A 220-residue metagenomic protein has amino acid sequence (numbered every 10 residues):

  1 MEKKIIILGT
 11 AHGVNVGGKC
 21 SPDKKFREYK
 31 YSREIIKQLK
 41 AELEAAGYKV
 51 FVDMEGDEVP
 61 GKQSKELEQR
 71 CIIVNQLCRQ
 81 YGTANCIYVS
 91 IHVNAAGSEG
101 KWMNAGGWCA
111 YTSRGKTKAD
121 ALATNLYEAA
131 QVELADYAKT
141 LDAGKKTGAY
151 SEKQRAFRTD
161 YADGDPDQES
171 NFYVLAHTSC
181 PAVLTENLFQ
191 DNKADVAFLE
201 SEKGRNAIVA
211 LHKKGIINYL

Functional and structural regions predicted by a protein language model:
E2-K25: Short glycine-rich His-centered loop
K3-K4, K30-L220: Active-site-proximal helix/loop segments of hydrolytic enzymes
